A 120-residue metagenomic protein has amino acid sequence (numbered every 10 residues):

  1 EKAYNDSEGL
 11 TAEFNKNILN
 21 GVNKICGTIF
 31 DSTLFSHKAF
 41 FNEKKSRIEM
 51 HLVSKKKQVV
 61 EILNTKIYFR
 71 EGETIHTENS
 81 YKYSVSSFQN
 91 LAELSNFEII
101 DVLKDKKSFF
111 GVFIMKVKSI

Functional and structural regions predicted by a protein language model:
E1-Y81, V85, Q89-S95: Substrate-binding/catalytic lobe of Class I Rossmann-like enzymes that use SAM or dcSAM, i.e., the mid-to-C-terminal
L52-K56, L103-I120: Core SAM-dependent methyltransferase catalytic element
E98-V102: A short linear hydrophobic-aromatic micro-motif
